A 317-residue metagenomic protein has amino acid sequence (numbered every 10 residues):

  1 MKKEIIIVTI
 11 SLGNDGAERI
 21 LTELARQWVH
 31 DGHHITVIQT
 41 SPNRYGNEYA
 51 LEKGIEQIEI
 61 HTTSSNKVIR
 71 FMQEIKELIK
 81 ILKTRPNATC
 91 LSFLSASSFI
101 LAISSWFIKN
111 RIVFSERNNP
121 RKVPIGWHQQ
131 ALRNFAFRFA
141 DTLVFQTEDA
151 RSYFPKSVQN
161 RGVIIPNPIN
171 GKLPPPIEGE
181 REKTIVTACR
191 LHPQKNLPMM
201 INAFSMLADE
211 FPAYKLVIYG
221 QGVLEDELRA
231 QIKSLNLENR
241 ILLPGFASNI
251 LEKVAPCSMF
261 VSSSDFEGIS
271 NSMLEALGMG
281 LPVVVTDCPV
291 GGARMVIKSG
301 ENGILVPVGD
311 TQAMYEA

Functional and structural regions predicted by a protein language model:
I7-I69, Y153-P155, V223-L224: N-terminal strand-loop element at the rim of the active site of nucleotide-sugar-dependent glycosyltransferases
D15-E23, K183, R190-P212, I218 (+3 more regions): A conserved mid-protein helix/loop that constitutes part of the nucleotide-sugar donor-binding site
E56, R138-P174: Donor nucleotide-sugar binding/catalytic pocket of nucleotide-sugar-dependent glycosyltransferases
L82, W106, I112-V144, S157: A conserved, positively charged/aromatic
S92-S98, E116: Short His-centered aromatic/hydrophobic patch
F246, D265: Aromatic "clamp/platform" in nucleotide-sugar-dependent glycosyltransferases that forms part of the donor/acceptor
P282-D287: Short hydrophobic beta-strand element within catalytic cores of glycosyltransferases and related nucleotide-activated
K298-G300, I304-T311: Conserved acidic donor-binding segment of nucleotide-sugar-dependent glycosyltransferases
